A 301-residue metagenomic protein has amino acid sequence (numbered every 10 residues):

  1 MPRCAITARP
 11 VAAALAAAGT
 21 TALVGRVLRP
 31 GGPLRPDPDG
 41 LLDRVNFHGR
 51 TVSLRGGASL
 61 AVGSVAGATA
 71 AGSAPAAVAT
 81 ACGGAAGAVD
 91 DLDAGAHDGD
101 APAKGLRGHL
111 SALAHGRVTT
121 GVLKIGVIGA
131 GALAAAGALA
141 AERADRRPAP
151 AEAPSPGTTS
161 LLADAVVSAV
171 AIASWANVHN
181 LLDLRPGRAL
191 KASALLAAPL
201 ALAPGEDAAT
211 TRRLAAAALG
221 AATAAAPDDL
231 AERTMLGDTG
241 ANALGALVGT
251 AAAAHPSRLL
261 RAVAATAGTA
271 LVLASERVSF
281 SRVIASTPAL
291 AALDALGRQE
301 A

Functional and structural regions predicted by a protein language model:
P2-V278: "…together with the soluble PPM/PP2C metallo-phosphatase catalytic core" -> "…together with the soluble PPM/PP2C
G57, A267-A301: Membrane-proximal soluble regions of multi-pass membrane proteins
